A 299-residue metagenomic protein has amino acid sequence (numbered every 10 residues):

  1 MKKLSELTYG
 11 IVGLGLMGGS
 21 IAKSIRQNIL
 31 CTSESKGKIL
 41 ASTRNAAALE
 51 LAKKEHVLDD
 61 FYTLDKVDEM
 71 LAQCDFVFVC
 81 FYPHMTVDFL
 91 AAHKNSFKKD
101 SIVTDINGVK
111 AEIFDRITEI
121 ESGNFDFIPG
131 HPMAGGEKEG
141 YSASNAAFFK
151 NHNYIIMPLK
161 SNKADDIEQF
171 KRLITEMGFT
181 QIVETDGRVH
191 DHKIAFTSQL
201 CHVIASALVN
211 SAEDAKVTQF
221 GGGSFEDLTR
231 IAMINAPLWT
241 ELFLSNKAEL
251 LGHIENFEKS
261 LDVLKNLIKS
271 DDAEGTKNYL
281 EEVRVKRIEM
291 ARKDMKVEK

Functional and structural regions predicted by a protein language model:
M1-L71, F76: NAD(P)+-binding Rossmann beta1-loop-alpha1 motif at the extreme N-terminus of oxidoreductases
T8, K36-I39, D126, N153 (+1 more regions): Residues at the starts of beta-strands that form the adenosine-phosphate
R44-N45, F81-Y82, I106: Short beta->alpha hinge that forms the Motif I/post-I loop of the SAM-binding pocket
V77-F78, T104: N-terminal Rossmann-like NAD(P) cofactor-binding module of classical short-chain dehydrogenase/reductase
M85, F89-S142: Rossmann-like NAD(P)(H) cofactor-binding subdomain of soluble oxidoreductases
A146-I231: Internal alpha-helical scaffold of NAD(P)-dependent oxidoreductase catalytic cores
K216-R287: Interdomain hinge/lid region at the active-site interface of Rossmann-like NAD(P)-dependent oxidoreductases
